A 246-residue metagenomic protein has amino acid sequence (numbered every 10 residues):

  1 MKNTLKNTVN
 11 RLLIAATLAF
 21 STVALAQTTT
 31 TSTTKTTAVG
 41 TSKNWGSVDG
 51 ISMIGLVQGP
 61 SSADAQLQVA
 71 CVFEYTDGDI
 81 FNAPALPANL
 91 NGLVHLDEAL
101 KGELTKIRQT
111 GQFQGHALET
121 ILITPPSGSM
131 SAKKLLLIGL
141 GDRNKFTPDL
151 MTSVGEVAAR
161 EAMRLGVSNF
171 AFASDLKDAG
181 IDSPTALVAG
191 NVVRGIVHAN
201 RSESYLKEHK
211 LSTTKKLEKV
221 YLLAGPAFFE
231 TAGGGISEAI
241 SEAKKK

Functional and structural regions predicted by a protein language model:
K2-L13: Bacterial N-terminal signal peptides that target proteins for export
R11-S21: Bacterial N-terminal signal peptides
T22-A26: Sec/Tat signal peptide C-region and signal peptidase I cleavage site
Q27-K246: Glycine-/small-residue-enriched capping loops at alpha/beta junctions
